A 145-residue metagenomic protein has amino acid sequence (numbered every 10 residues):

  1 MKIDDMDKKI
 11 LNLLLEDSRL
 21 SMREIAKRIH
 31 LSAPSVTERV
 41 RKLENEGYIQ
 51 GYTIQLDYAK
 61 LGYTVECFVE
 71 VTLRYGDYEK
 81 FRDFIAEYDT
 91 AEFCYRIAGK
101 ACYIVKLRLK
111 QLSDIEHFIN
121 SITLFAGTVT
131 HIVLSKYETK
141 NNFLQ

Functional and structural regions predicted by a protein language model:
M1-Q145: A compositional/biophysical signature of low hydrophobicity enriched in polar/charged and small residues
